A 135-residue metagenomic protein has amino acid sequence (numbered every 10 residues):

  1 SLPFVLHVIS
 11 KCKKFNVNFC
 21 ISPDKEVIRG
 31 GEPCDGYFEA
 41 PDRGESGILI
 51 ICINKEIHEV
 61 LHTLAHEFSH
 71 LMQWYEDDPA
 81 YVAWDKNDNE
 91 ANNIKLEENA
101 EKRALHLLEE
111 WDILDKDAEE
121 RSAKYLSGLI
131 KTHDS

Functional and structural regions predicted by a protein language model:
S1-F4, A100, A118: Alpha-helical structural motif
S1-K14: Zn2+-dependent metallopeptidase catalytic core
F15-E59, L71-Y75: Active-site scaffold of zinc-dependent metalloenzymes
K55-E59, E90-I94, L105-S135: Long, well-structured alpha-helical subdomains associated with metal-dependent extracellular/ecto-lumenal hydrolases
H58, W74-A104: Post-HEXXH active-site segment of zinc metalloproteases
E59-E67: Short alpha-helical catalytic segment bearing the HExxH-like zincin motif of zinc-dependent metalloproteases
